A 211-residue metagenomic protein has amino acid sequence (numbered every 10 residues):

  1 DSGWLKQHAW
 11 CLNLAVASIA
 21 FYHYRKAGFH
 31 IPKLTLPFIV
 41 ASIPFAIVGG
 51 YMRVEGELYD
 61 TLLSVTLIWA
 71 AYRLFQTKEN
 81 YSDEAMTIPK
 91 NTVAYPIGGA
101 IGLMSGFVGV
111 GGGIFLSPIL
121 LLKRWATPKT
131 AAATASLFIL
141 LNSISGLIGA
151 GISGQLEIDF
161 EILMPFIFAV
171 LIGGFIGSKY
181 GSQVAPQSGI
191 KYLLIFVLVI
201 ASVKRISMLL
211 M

Functional and structural regions predicted by a protein language model:
D1-W4, F115-T130, G149: Interfacial segments of multi-pass membrane proteins
S2, I19-G102, P118, L122 (+1 more regions): Juxtamembrane transmembrane-helix boundary motif
K6-L14, I43, A132-S143, L198: Transmembrane helix-bundle signature of multi-pass membrane transporters/permeases
V16, L63, S145-G146: Hydrophobic side chains within alpha-helical segments
S105-G112: Short helix-coil transition sites and intra-membrane helix breaks within transmembrane domains of multi-pass
F107, L140-I148: Hydrophobic alpha-helical segments of membrane proteins
G113-L120, L137-L141: A general structural signal for well-ordered alpha-helical packing
A132, S145-I148, G181: Generic hydrophobic alpha-helical scaffold/packing signal
